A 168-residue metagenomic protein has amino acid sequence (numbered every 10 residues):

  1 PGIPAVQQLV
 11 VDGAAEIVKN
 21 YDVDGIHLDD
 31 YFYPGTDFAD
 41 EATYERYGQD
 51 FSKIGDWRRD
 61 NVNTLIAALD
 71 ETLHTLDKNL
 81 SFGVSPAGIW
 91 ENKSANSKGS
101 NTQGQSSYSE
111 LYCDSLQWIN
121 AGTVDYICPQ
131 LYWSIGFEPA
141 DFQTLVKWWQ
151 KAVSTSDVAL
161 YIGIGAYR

Functional and structural regions predicted by a protein language model:
P1, P34-R59: Aromatic- and acidic-residue-enriched carbohydrate-binding clefts of CAZyme catalytic domains
P1-E16, N20, S109-C113: Active-site-adjacent "subsite" loops/lids of carbohydrate-active enzymes
V11-D12, E16-P34, I127: Short acidic catalytic loops
A14, H27-Y31, G55-L111, D157-Y167: Aromatic-lined carbohydrate-recognition surfaces of secreted/lumenal glycan-active proteins
A14-V18, N63-E71, S115-L116, Q143-Q150: Generic structural signal for well-ordered alpha-helices, preferentially at hydrophobic/aromatic core positions
D24, D29, A42-F51, Q105-P139: Aromatic- and acid-rich polysaccharide-binding/catalytic face of secreted or lumenal carbohydrate-active enzymes
G35-F38, N92-S94, I135-D141: Extracytoplasmic/secreted cell-surface and envelope-processing proteins
N101, W133-E138, F142-R168: C-terminal soluble interaction/assembly domains
